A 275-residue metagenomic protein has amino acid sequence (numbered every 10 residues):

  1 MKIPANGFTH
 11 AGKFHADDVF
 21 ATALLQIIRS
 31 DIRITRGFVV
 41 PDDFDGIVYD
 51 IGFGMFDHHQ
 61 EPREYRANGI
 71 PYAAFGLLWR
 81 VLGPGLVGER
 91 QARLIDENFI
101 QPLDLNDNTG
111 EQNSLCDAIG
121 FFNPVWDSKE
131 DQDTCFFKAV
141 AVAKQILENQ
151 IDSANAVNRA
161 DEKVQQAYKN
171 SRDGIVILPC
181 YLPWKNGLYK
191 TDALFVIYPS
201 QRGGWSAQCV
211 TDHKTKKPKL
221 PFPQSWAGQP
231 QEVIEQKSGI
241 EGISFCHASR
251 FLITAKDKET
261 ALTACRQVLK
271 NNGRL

Functional and structural regions predicted by a protein language model:
P4-G46, D50: N-terminal ordered "arm"
D18, T22, G37-V39, R63-G69 (+1 more regions): C-terminal accessory domains and tails appended to enzymatic cores
I28-I32, G83-Q91, T215: Short helix-capping/linker segments at secondary-structure and domain boundaries
I32-D42, E89-L105, F136-F137, V157-N158: Short alpha-helical "patches" and their helix-cap loops
V40-D45, G54-M55, G187-Y189: Short loop/helix-cap segments at secondary-structure boundaries that form the rim of catalytic
G46-D127: A basic- and aromatic-enriched beta-loop-alpha substructure that forms the phosphate/nucleotide- and DNA/RNA-contacting
